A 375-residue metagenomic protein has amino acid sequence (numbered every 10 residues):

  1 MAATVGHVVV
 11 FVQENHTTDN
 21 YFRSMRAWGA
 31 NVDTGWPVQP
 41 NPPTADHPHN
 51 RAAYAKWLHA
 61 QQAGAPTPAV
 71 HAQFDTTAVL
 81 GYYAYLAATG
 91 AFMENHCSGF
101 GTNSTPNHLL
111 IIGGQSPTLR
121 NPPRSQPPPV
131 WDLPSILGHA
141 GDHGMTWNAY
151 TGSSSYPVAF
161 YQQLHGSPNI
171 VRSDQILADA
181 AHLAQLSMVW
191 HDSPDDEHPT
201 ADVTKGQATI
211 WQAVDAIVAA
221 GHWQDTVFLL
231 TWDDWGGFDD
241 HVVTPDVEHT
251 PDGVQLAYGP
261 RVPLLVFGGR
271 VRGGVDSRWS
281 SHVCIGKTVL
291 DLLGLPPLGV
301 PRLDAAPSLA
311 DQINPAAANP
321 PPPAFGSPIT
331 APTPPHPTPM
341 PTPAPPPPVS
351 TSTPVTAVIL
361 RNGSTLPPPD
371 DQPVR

Functional and structural regions predicted by a protein language model:
M1-R375: N-terminal pro-sequences and low-complexity stem/linker regions of secreted or lumenal proteins
